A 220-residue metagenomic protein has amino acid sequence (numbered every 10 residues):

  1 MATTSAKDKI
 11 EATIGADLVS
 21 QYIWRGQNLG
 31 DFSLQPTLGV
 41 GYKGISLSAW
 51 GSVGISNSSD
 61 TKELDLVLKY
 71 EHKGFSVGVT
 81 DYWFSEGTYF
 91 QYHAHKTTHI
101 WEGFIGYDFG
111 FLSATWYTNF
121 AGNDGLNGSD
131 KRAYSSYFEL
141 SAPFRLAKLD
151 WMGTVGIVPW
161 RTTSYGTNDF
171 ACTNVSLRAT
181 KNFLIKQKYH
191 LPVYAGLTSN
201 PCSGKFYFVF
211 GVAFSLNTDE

Functional and structural regions predicted by a protein language model:
A2-E11, F144-G153, T180-V193, N217-E220: Short loop/turn motifs that connect adjacent beta-strands in outer-membrane beta-barrel proteins
S5-G41: Outer-membrane beta-barrel initiation region
D8-I10, G30-L34, D60-L64, E71-K73 (+5 more regions): Residues that define the transmembrane beta-barrel architecture of outer-membrane proteins
I14-Y22, G44-I55, S76-G87, L112-D124 (+2 more regions): Transmembrane beta-strand segments that form the barrel wall of outer-membrane beta-barrel proteins
T37-G39, V67-K69, F104-G106, E139-P143 (+2 more regions): Outer-membrane beta-barrel architecture
D81, D150-I185: Outer membrane beta-barrel transmembrane domains
A94-T162: Detector for outer-membrane/organellar transmembrane beta-barrel domains, recognizing the amphipathic beta-strand
L177, F183, G204-E220: Outer-membrane beta-barrel "beta-signal"
